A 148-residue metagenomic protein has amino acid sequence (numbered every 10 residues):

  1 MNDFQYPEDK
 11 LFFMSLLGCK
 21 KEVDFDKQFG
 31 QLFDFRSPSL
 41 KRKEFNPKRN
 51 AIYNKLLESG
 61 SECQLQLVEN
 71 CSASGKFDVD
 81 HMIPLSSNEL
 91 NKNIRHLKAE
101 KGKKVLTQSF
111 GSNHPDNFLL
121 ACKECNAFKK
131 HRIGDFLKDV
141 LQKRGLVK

Functional and structural regions predicted by a protein language model:
M1-Y53, L67-A73: A boundary/linker detector
D3-F13, K129-K148: C-terminal/domain-terminus segments
F45-I83, S87-E89, C122-E124: Short cysteine-rich loop/turn motifs with clustered Cys
E69-F118: Histidine-centered nuclease catalytic patch
K101-G102, Q108-Q142: Short Cys/His-centered divalent metal-binding micro-motifs
